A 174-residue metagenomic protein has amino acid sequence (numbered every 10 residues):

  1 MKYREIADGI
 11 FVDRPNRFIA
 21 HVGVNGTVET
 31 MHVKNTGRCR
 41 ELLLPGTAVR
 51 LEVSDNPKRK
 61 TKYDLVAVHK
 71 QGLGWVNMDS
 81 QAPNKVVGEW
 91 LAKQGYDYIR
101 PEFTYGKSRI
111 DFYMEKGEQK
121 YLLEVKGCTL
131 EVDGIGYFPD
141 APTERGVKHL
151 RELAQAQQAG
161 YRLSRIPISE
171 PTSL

Functional and structural regions predicted by a protein language model:
Y3-D13: Structural detector for short beta-strands of small beta-barrel domains
G9, I110-D140, L153: Conserved catalytic cores of phosphodiester-cleaving nucleases, focusing on short active-site segments
N16-H21: Short aromatic-glycine-enriched beta-strand elements
T27-E41: Beta-strand/loop nucleic-acid-binding surfaces
P45-N56: Flexible glycine-rich surface loops and low-complexity tracts that mediate binding to linear polymers
N56-G72: OB-fold/S1-family single-stranded nucleic acid-binding modules
W90-K107: A short acidic/basic microdomain associated with nuclease active sites
L163-L174: Residue-level detector of conserved catalytic or cofactor/ligand-binding positions in enzyme active sites
